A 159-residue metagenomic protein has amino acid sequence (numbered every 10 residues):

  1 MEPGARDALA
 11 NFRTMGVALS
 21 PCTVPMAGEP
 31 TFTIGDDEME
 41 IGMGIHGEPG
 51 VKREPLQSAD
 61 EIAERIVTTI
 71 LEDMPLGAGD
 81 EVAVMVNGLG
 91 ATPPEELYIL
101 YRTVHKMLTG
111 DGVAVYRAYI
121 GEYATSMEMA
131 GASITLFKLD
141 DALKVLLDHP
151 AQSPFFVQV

Functional and structural regions predicted by a protein language model:
M1-P3, D141-A142: Generic structural signal for short, solvent-exposed loop/turn connectors between secondary structure elements
E2-Y98: Mixed-charge interfacial surface used for oligomerization/domain docking and macromolecular partner engagement
T69-V159: C-terminal non-catalytic interaction/assembly regions of soluble proteins
